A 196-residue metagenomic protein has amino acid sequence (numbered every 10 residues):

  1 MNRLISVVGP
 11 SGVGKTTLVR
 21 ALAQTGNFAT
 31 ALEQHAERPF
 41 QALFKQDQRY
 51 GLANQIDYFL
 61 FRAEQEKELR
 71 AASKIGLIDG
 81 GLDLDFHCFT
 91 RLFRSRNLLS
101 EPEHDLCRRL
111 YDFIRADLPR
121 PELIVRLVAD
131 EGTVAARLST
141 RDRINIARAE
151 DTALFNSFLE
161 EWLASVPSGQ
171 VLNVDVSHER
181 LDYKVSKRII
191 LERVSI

Functional and structural regions predicted by a protein language model:
V7: Hydrophobic anchor at the beta1->P-loop junction of P-loop NTPases
P10: P-loop (Walker A) phosphate-binding loop of NTP-binding proteins
K15: Conserved lysine of the Walker
L18-V19: Post-Walker A alpha-helix
Q24-R70, C88-F89: Conserved substrate/cofactor phosphate-moiety recognition/catalytic segment in nucleotide-dependent phosphotransferases
R62-P102, V125: A basic- and aromatic-enriched beta-loop-alpha substructure that forms the phosphate/nucleotide- and DNA/RNA-contacting
C88-F158: A glycine- and Lys/Arg-enriched "phosphate-lid" helix/loop adjacent to the NTP-binding pocket of small-molecule kinases
A135-I196: NTP-dependent small-molecule kinase module
